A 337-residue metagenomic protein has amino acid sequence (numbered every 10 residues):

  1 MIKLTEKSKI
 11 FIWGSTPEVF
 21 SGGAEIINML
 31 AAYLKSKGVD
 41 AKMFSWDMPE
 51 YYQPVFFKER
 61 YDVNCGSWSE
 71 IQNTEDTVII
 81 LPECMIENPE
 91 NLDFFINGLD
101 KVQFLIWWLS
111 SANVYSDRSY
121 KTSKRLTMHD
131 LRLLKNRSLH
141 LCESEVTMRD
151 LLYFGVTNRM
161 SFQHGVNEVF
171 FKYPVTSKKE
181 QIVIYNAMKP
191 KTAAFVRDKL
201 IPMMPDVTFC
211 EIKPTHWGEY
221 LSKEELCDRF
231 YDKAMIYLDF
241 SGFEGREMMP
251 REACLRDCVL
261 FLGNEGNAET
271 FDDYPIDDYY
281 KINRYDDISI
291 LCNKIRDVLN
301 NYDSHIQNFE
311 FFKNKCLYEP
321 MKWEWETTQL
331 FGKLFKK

Functional and structural regions predicted by a protein language model:
M1-E83, D150, N267-A268, Y279-C292 (+3 more regions): N-terminal pre-catalytic "stem/leader" segment of glycosyltransferase-like enzymes
F11, W46-N136, V146: Extended catalytic core of nucleotide-activated donor transferases of GT-like folds
G23-I26, L141-E224: Conserved catalytic-core segment of nucleotide-activated headgroup transferases in glycan assembly
C84, W107-A112, Q163-H164, S241 (+1 more regions): Histidine-centered beta-alpha loop that forms part of the nucleotide-sugar donor binding/catalytic region in diverse
R118-M148, L152, T157-K172, I182-I184 (+3 more regions): Carbohydrate transferase catalytic cores enriched for Leloir-type hexosyltransferases
D228-A234: Short alpha-helical donor nucleotide-sugar binding micro-motif in glycosyltransferases
Y237-L238: A short hydrophobic beta-strand element within the catalytic core of glycosyltransferases that build diverse glycans
G242-F243, M248-Y318: Catalytic binding pocket for nucleotide-activated donors in carbohydrate/polymer assembly enzymes
